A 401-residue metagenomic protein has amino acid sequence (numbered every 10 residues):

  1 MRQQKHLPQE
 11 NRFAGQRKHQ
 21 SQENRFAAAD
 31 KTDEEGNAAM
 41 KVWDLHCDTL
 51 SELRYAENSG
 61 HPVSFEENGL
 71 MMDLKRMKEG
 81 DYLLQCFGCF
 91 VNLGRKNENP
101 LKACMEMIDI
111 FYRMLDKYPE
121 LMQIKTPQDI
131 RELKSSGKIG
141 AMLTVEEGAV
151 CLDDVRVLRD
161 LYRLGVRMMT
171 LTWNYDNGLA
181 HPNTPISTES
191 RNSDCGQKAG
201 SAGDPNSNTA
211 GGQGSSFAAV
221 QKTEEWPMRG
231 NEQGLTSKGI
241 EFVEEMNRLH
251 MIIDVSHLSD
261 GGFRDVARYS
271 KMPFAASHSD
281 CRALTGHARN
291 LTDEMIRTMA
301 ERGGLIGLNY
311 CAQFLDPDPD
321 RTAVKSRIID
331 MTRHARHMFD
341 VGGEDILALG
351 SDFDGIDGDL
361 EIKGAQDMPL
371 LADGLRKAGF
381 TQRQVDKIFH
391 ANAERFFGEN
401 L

Functional and structural regions predicted by a protein language model:
Q3-R12, Q16-R25, D30-K31, R191 (+4 more regions): Intrinsically disordered, low-complexity repeat/linker tracts enriched for polar/charged residues
N37-P319, T332, R336-H337, I346 (+2 more regions): Extended, charged catalytic domains and RNA/DNA-binding interfaces, predominantly in divalent-metal-using enzymes
R131-S136, G358-D359, F396-G398: Short, solvent-exposed polar/charged micro-motifs at secondary-structure junctions
S135, G148-A149, F353-G355, E394: Short, internal active-site loops enriched in acidic
N309-Y310, G342-A365: Short acidic/histidine-rich active-site segments
D318-K325, G355-G358, I362, L375-Q384: Outer-membrane beta-barrel pore domains
S326, R333-M338, G342, G398-L401: C-terminal functional module detector
K363-L401: Mid-to-C-terminal alpha-helical segments outside catalytic/metal-binding sites
